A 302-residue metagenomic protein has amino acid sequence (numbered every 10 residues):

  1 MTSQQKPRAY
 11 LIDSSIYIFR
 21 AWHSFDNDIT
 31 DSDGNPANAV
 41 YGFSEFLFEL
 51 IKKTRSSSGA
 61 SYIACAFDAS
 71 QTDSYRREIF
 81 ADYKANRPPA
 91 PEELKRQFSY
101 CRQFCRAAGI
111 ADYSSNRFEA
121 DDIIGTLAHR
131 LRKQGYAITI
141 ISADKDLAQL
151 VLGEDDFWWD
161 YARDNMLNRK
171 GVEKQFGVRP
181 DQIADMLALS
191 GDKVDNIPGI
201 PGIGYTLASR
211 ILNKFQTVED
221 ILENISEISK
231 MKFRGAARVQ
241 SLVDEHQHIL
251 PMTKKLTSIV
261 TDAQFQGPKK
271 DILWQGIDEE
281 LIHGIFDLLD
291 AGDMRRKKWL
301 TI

Functional and structural regions predicted by a protein language model:
S3-I138, L147-F157, Y161-M166, L250-M252 (+3 more regions): Noncatalytic, basic helical substrate-engagement surface that gates or grips nucleic-acid strands
K6, R55-A64, M166-I302: Non-catalytic nucleic-acid-binding/docking modules located in mid-to-C-terminal regions of nucleic-acid enzymes
